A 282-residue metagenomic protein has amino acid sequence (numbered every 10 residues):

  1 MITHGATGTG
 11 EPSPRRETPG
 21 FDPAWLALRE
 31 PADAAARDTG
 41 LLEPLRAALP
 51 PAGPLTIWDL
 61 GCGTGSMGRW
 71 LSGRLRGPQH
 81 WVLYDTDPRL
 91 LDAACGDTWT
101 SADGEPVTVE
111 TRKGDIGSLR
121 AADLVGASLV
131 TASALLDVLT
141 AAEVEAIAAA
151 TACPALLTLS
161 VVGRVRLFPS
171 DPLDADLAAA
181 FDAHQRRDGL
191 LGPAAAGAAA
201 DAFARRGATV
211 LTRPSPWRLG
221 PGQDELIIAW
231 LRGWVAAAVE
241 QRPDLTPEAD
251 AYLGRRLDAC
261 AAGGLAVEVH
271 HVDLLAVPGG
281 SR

Functional and structural regions predicted by a protein language model:
I2-P51: Class I SAM-dependent methyltransferase Rossmann-like catalytic core, especially the SAM/SAH-binding loop
G53-G63: Conserved class I S-adenosyl-L-methionine
W58, L71-S118: Class I SAM-dependent methyltransferase SAM/SAH-binding core
G65-R69: Glycine-rich SAM-binding Motif I of class I
T131: A conserved beta-strand element that flanks and buttresses the S-adenosyl-L-methionine
V138-T151: A short, conserved alpha-helix within the catalytic core of class I
C153-P214: Conserved catalytic/acceptor-binding region of the Class I
L211-A262: C-terminal helical/coil "lid" or tail adjacent to the Rossmann-like core of SAM-dependent
